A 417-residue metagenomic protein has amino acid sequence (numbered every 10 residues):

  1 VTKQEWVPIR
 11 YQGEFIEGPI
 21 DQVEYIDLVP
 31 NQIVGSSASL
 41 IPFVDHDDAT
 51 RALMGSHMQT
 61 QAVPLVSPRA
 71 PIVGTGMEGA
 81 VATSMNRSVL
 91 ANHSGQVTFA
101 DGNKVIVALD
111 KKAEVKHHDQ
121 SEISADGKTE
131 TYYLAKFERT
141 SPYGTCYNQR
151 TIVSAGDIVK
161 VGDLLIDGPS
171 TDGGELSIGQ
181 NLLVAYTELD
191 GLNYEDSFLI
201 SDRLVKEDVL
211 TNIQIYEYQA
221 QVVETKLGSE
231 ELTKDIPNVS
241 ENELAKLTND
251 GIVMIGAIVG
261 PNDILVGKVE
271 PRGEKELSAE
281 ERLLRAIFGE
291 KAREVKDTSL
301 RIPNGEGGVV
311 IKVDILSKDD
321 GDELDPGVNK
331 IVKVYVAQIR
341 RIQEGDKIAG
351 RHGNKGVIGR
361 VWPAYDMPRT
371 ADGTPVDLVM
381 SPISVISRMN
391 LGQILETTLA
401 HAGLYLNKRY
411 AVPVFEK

Functional and structural regions predicted by a protein language model:
V1-K417: Intrinsically disordered, low-complexity regulatory segments
